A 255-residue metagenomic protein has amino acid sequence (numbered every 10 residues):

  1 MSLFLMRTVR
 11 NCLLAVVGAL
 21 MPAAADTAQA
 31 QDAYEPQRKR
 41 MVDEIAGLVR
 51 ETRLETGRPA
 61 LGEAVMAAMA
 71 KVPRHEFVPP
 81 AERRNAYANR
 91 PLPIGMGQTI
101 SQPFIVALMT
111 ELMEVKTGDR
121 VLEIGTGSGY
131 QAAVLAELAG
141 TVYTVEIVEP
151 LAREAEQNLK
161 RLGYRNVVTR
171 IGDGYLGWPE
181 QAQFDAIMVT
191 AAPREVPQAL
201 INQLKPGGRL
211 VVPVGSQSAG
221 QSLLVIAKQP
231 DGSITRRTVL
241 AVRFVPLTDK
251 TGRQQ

Functional and structural regions predicted by a protein language model:
M1-L13: Bacterial N-terminal signal peptides that target proteins for export
N11-A23: Bacterial N-terminal signal peptides
Q29-L122, L138, R153, K160-R161 (+3 more regions): Class I SAM-dependent transferase core
L112-S233: Conserved nucleotide-cofactor-binding alpha/beta core module
Q254-Q255: Short, solvent-exposed mixed-charge patches
